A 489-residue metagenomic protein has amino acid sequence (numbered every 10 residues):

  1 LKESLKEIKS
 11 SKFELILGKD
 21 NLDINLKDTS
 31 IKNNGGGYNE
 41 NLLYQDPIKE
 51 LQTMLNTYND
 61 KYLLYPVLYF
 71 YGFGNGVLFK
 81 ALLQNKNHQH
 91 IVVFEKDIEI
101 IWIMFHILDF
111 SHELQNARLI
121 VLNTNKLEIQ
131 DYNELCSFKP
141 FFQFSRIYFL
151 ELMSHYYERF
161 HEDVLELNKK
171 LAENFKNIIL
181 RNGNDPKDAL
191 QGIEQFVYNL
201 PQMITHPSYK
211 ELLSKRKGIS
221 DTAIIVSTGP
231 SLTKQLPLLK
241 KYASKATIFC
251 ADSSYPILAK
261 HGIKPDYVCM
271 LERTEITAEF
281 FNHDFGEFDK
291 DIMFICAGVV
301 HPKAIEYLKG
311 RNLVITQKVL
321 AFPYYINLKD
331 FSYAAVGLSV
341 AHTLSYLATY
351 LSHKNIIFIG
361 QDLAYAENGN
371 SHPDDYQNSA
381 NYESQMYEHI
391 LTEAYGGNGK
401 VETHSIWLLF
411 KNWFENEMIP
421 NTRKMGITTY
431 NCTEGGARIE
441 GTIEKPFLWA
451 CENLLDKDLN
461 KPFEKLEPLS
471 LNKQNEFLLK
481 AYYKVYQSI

Functional and structural regions predicted by a protein language model:
L1-A223, P230-T247, P256-K260, I276-I292 (+2 more regions): N-terminal donor/sugar-recognition subdomains of glycan-related enzymes, prototypically the membrane-proximal stem
L64-L68, D221-I225, K240, C269-L271 (+2 more regions): Short, basic, glycine/proline-bearing loop/turn elements
H90-E95, Q115-A117, T247-C250, K264-R273 (+4 more regions): Short hydrophobic/aromatic-enriched beta-strand-loop microsegments
E95, S254-Y255, G262-E272, A348-H372: Glycine-rich phosphate/pyrophosphate-binding loops and their adjacent beta-strand/loop elements at enzyme active sites
L108-F110, K264-Y267, E272, D284 (+3 more regions): Short secondary-structure boundary/capping segments
T228, D252-S253, E272, C296-G298 (+2 more regions): Active-site proximal loops enriched in glycine and acidic residues that flank catalytic Cys/His/Asp and coordinate
P302-L363: Active-site/ligand-binding-proximal alpha/beta "capping" segment
N370-E417: Phosphate-binding loop/pocket of nucleotide- and phosphate-handling active sites
